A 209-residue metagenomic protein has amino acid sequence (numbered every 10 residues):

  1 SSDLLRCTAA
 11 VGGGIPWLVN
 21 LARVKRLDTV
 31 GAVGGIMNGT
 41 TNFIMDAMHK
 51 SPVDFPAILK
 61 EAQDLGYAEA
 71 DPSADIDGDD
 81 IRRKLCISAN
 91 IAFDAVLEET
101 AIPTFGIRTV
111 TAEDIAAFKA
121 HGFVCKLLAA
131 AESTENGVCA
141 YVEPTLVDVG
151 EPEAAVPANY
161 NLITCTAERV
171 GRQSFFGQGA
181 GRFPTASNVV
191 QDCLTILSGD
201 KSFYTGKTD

Functional and structural regions predicted by a protein language model:
L5-A9, A32-G35, C165, F175: General beta-strand structural signal in soluble alpha/beta enzymes
G13: Active-site- or binding-pocket-proximal scaffold segments within functional domains
L18-S88: Conserved anion/nucleotide-ligand pocket segment
H49, I76, F105, F176 (+1 more regions): A short glycine-/small-residue-rich loop at the edge of a beta-strand within enzyme catalytic domains
S51-D54, A92-E99, I196-S202: Short helix-capping/linker segments at secondary-structure and domain boundaries
I58-A155, Y160-L162: Substrate-binding/catalytic subdomain of NAD(P)-dependent oxidoreductase enzymes
E151-D209: ATP-dependent carboxylate/acyl-activation modules
